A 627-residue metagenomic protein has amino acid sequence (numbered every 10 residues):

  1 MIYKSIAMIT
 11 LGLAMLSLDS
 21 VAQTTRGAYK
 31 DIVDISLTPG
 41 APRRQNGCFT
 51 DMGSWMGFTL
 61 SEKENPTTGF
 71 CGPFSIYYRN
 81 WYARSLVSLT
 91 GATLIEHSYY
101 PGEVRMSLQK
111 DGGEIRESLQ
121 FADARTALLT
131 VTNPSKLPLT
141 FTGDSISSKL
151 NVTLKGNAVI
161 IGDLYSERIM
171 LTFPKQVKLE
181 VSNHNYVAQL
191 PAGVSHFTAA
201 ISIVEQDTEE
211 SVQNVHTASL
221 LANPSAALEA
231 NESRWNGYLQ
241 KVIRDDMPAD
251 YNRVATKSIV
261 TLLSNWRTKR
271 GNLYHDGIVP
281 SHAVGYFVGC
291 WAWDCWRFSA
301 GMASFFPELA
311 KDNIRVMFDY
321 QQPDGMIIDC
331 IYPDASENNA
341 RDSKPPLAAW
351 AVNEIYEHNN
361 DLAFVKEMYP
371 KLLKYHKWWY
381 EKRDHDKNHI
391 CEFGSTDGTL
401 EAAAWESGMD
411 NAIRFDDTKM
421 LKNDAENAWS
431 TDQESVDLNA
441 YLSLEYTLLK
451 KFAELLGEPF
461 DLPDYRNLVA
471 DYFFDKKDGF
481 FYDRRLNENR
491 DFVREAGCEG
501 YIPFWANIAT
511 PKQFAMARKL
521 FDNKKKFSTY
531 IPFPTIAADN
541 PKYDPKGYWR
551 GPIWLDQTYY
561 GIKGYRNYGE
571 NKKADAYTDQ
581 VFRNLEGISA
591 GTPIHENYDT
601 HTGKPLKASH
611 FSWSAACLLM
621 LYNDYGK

Functional and structural regions predicted by a protein language model:
I2-K4, M8-G12, L16-D250, Y286 (+3 more regions): Terminal accessory carbohydrate-recognition/targeting modules of carbohydrate-active enzymes
I115-S118, D324-P346, W350-F364, P605: Aromatic/His-enriched, Gly/Pro-containing loop or helix-boundary segments that lie immediately adjacent to catalytic
S135, W266, C290-K311, Q321-Q322: Short, solvent-exposed loop/edge-beta patches enriched in aromatic
G143-L154, L372-A403: Replace the tail clause
Q213-R234, D250-K257, F306-D319, L362-Y380 (+4 more regions): Extended, well-ordered alpha-helical scaffold segments
L239-M247, W296-E308, L347-F364, A440-G457 (+3 more regions): Well-ordered alpha-helical scaffold segments within catalytic/enzyme domains
D245-G289, D312-N338, N388-E434, N467-I553 (+1 more regions): Extended glycan-interaction surfaces of carbohydrate-active proteins
S435, K546, R550-E570: Peripheral, non-catalytic segments that deliver or gate enzyme domains
